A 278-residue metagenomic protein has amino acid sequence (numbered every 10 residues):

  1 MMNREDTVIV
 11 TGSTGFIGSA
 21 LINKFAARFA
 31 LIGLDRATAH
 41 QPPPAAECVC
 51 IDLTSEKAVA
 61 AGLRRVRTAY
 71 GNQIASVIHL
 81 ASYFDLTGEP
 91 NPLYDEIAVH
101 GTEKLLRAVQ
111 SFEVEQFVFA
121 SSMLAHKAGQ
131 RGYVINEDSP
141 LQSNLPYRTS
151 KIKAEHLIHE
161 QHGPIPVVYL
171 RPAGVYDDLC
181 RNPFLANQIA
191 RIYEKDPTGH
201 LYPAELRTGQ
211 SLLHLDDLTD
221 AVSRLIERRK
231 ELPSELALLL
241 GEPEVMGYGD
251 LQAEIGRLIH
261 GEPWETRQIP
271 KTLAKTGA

Functional and structural regions predicted by a protein language model:
T7-A27: N-terminal Rossmann NAD(P)H-binding glycine-rich loop of SDR-like oxidoreductase domains
F29-H40: Conserved glycine-rich Rossmann-like NAD(P)H-binding loop of the short-chain dehydrogenase/reductase
L53-H100, A108: NAD(P)H-binding glycine-rich loop region in Rossmannoid oxidoreductase-like domains and their noncatalytic homologs
I97-T102, F112, V118, S150-K151 (+1 more regions): Short alpha-helix in the Rossmann-fold core of NAD(P)-dependent oxidoreductases
K104-Y147, V168: Conserved Rossmann-fold NAD(P)-dependent oxidoreductase catalytic core, especially the SDR/UDP-sugar
N144-V168: Active-site Tyr-X1-5-Lys
P164-Q210, L215, S223-R224: NAD(P)-dependent short-chain dehydrogenase/reductase
A221-A278: Mid/C-terminal beta-alpha module of Rossmann-like enzyme folds, strongest in SDR-family dehydrogenases/epimerases
